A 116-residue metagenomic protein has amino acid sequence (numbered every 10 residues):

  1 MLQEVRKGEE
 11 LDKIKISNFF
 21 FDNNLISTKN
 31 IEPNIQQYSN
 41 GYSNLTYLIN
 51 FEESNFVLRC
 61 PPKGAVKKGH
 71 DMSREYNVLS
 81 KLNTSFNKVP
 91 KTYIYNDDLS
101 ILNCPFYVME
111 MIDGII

Functional and structural regions predicted by a protein language model:
M1-I31: Juxta-kinase regulatory segment immediately upstream of eukaryotic protein kinase catalytic domains
P33-I116: ATP-binding pocket architecture of kinase catalytic cores
